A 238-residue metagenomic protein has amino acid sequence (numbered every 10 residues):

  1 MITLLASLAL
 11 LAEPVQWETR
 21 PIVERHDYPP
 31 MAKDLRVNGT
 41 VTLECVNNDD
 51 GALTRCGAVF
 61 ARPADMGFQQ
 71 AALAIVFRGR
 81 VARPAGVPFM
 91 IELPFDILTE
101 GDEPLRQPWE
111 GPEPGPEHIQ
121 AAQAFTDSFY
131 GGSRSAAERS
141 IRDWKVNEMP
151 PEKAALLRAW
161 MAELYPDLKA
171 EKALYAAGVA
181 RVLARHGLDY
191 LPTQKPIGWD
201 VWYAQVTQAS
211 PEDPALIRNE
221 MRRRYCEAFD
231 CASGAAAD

Functional and structural regions predicted by a protein language model:
M1-L11: Sec-dependent N-terminal signal peptides
A12-V46, F68-P114, H118-I119, Q123: Short proline/glycine- and basic residue-enriched helix-capping loop/turn segments at helix->loop/beta transitions
E44, G57, A82-F89, A136-R139 (+1 more regions): Surface-exposed patches in mature extracellular/periplasmic domains of secreted proteins
G57-P63, W109-P112, Q123-F129, A162-L168 (+2 more regions): Second-shell loop/turn segments in exported
W109-M161: Early exported N-terminus immediately downstream of N-terminal targeting peptides
V146-D238: Compact alpha-helical subdomains of small soluble proteins
